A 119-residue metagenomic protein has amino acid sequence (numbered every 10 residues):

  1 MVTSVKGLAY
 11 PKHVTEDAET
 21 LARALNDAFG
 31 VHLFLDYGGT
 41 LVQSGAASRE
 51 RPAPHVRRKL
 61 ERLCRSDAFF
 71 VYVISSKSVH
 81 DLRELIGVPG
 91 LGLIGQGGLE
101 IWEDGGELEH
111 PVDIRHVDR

Functional and structural regions predicted by a protein language model:
M1-Y37, L41-V42, S48: Non-catalytic pre-domain segments flanking phosphatase-related domains
V42-S44, W102-E103: A short acidic, helix-capping loop that chelates divalent metal ions and anchors anionic groups
R51-R119: Active-site phosphate-binding/coordination module
